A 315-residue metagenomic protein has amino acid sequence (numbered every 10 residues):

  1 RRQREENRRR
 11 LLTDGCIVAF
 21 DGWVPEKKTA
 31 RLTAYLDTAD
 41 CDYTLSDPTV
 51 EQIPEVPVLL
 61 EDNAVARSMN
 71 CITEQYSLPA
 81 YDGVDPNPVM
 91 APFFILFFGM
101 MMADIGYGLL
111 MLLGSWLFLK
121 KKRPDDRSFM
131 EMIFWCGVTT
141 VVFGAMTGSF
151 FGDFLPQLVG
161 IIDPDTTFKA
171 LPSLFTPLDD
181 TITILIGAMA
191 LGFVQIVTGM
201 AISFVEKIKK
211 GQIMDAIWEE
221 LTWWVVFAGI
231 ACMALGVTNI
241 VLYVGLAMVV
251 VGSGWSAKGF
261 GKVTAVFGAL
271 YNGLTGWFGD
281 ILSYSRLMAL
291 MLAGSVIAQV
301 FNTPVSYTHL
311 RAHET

Functional and structural regions predicted by a protein language model:
R1-M90, F118, R123-I133: Long, charged N-terminal accessory/stalk domains
I17, F93-I95, S285-L287: Active-site lining segments that contact anionic ligands and/or coordinate catalytic metals
P25, Q75-L78, D82, P86 (+3 more regions): Membrane-interface junctions
P25, S46, A103, L112 (+1 more regions): Generic beta-strand/beta-sheet core signal
R67-T166, P172-I202: Core alpha-helical transmembrane segments of integral membrane proteins
I105-G106, S283, T315: Amphipathic alpha-helical protein-protein interaction surfaces
F143, S149-F150, L155-Y307: Hard-cation-handling environments
T308-T315: Conserved small/polar residues in nucleotide/adenosyl-binding loops
